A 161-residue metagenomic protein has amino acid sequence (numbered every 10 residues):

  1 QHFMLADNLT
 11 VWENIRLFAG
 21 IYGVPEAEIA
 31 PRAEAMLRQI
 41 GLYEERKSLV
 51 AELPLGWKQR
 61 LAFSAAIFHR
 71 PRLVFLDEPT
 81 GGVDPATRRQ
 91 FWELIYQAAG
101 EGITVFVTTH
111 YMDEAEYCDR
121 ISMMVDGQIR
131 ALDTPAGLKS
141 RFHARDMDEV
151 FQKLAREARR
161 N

Functional and structural regions predicted by a protein language model:
N8, L49-G56: Conserved ABC ATPase signature
R16, G20, P25-E45: Conserved ABC ATPase "signature" region
F63: Hydrophobic anchor residue at the start of the ABC signature
F68-R72: A short, proline-enriched helix->beta-strand linker immediately N-terminal to the Walker B motif in ABC-type P-loop
V74-E78: Catalytic Walker B motif of ABC-type/P-loop ATPase nucleotide-binding domains
R88-E101: Helical segment within the ABC ATPase nucleotide-binding domain
L132-D133: ABC ATPase "signature
